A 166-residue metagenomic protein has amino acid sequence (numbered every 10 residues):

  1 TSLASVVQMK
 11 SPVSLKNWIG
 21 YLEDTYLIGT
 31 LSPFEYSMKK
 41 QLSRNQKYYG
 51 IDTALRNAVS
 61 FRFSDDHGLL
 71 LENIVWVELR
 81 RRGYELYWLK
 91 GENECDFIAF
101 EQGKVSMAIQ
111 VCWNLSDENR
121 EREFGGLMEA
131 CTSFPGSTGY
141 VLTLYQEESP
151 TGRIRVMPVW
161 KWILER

Functional and structural regions predicted by a protein language model:
T1-V105: Accessory nucleic acid-recognition modules appended to NTPase machines
S32, K90, T143, M157-P158: Short loop/edge segments at beta-strand edges and connector loops that shape dinucleotide/nucleotide cofactor-binding
Y49, M107-I109, Y140-L142, R155-M157: Hydrophobic/aromatic beta-strand patches that form the interior of the parallel beta-sheet core in alpha/beta enzyme
E85, T138, R153-R155: Conserved beta-strand segments of alpha/beta enzyme cores
W88, P135-T143: Short, hydrophobic beta-strand segments that form beta-sheet elements in well-ordered domains
S106-D117: Active-site ExK catalytic segment of metal-dependent nucleases
N114, E121-P135: Short, charged, amphipathic alpha-helix that recurs within catalytic cores of restriction-modification and other
L144-R166: Domain-level recognition of nuclease-like catalytic cores that cleave nucleotide substrates
